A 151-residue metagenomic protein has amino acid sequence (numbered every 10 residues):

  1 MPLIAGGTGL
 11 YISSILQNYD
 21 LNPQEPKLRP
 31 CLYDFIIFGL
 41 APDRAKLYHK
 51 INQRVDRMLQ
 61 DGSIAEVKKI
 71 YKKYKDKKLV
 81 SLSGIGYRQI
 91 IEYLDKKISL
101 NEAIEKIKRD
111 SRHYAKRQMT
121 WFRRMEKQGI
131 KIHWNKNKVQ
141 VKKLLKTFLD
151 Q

Functional and structural regions predicted by a protein language model:
M1-Q151: Phosphate/pyrophosphate-binding catalytic cores of soluble transferases and nucleic-acid-acting enzymes
